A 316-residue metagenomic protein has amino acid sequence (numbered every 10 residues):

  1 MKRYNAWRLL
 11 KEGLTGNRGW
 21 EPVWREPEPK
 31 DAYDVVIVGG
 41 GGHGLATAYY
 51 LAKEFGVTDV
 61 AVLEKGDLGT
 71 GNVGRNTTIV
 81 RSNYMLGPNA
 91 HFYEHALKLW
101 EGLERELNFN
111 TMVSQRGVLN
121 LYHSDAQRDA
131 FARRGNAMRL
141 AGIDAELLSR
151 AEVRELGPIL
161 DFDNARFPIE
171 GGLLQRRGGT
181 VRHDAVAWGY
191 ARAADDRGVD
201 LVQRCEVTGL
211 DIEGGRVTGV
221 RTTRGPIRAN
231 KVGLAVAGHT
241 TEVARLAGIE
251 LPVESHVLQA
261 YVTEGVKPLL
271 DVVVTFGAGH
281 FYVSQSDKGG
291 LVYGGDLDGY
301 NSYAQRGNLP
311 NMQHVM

Functional and structural regions predicted by a protein language model:
M1-V35, Y50-T58: Extreme N-terminal leader/targeting segments of oxidoreductases
G39-L45, K65: Glycine-rich Rossmann-fold phosphate-binding loop(s) that bind the pyrophosphate of adenine dinucleotide cofactors
A52-V73: Glycine-rich FAD pyrophosphate-binding loop
T77-I159, H280-Y282, G307: Dinucleotide-binding Rossmann-like beta1-alpha1 core, especially the glycine-rich loop that anchors the ADP
H91-E94, L121-A130, L173-A193, V202 (+1 more regions): Short beta-strand to alpha-helix junction loop
G172-K231: Helical element adjacent to the flavin cofactor pocket in flavoenzyme catalytic cores
T222-D271: Central helical "cap/lid" subdomain
K267-M316: Active-site lid/adjacent beta-loop-alpha segment flanking the redox-cofactor pocket in flavoenzymes
